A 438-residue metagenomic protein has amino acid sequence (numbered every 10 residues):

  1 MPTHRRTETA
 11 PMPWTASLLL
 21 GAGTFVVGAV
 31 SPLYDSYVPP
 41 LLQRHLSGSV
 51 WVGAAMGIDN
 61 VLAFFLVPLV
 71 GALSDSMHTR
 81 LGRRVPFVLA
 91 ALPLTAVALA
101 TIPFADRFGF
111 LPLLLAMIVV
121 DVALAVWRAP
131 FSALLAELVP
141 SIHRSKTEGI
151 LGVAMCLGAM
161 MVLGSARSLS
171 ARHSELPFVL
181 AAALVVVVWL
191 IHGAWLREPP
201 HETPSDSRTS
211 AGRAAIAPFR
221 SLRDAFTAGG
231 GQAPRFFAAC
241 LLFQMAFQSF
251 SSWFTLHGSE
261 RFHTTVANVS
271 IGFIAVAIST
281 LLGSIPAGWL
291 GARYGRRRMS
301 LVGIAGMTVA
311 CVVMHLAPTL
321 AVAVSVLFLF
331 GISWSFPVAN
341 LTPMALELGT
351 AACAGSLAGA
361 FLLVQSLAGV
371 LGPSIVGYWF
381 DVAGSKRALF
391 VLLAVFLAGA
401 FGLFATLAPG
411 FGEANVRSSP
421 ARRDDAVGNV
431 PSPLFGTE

Functional and structural regions predicted by a protein language model:
P2-P13, P200-F237, R422-T437: Juxtamembrane intracellular "pre-TM" segments in multi-pass secondary transporters
R5-N60, P234-A239, Q244-R261: Helix-loop boundary and gating motifs at the non-cytosolic
V38, V126-V139, F336-T350: Intracellular juxtamembrane helix-capping segments at the cytosolic ends of symmetry-related transmembrane helices
F65-L81, G283-G295, F380-D381: Helix-to-loop junctions at the C-terminal end of transmembrane segments in multipass secondary transporters
R83, S168-A183, Y378-L397: A membrane-interface helix-boundary motif in multi-pass transporters
R84-A100, R298-V313: Structural signature of the two symmetry-related core transmembrane helices
S145-R167, L362-P373: Glycine-rich segments within core transmembrane alpha-helices of 12-TM secondary carriers
A352-V382: A late C-terminal transmembrane helix in Major Facilitator Superfamily
